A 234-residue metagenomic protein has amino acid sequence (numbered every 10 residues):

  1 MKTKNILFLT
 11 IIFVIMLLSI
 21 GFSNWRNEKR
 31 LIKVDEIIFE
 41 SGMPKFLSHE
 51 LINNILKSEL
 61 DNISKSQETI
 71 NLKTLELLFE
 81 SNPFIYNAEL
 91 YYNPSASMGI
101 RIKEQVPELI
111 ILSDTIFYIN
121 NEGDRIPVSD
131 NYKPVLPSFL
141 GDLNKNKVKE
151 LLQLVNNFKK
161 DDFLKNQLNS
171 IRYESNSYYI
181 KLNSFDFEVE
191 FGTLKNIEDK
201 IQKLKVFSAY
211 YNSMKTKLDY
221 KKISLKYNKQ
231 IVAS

Functional and structural regions predicted by a protein language model:
I6-S23: Hydrophobic membrane-insertion alpha-helices, especially the h-region of bacterial N-terminal signal peptides
W25-I116, N120-N131: Terminal hydrophobic membrane-targeting helix
V34, N93-S97, S113-I116, N131-P134 (+6 more regions): Extracytoplasmic
E36-I38, E89-Y91, S97-K103, Y118 (+5 more regions): Soluble periplasmic/extracytoplasmic beta-strand elements of cell-envelope proteins
L60, R101-S175: Extracytoplasmic segments of membrane-associated envelope/inner-membrane machinery
I63, E80-Y86, K159-Q167, M214-K217: Short secondary-structure junctions
E68, E108-L112, K147-E150, F191-T193 (+1 more regions): Solvent-exposed, non-transmembrane alpha-helical starts
E198-S234: Extracytoplasmic/luminal low-complexity segments enriched in Pro/Gly and acidic/polar residues that act as flexible
